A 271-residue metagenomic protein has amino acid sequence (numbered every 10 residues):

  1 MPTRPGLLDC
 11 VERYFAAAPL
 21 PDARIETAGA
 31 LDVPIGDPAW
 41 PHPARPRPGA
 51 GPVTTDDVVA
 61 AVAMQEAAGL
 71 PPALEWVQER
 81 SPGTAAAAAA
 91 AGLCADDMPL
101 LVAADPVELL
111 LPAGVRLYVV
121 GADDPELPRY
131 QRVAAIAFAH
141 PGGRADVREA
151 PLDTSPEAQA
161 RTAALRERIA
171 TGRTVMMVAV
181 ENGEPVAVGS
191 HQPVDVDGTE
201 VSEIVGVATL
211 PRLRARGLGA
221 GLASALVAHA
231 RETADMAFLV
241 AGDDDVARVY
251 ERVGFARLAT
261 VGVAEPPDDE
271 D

Functional and structural regions predicted by a protein language model:
M1-G69, R80-S81: N-terminal charged segments
M1-R13, R45-R47, P52, L100 (+3 more regions): Short amphipathic alpha-helix that is part of the acyltransferase structural core
P19-R24, G69-P71, T84, A95-M98 (+2 more regions): A short helix-loop-beta-strand connector motif used in the catalytic cores of GNAT acetyltransferases and, in some
I25-A28, G83-C94, G114, R173-G189 (+1 more regions): Conserved beta-hairpin
P52-P128, A139, G262-P266: Acyl-donor-binding surface of acyltransferase catalytic domains
T54-A63, V205-P211, A215-A230, R252: Conserved acetyl-CoA-binding loop-helix of GNAT-fold acetyltransferases
A68-V77, A230-G242: Conserved GNAT acetyl-CoA-binding A-motif
D146-A150, S155-A208: A conserved beta-strand-loop-helix scaffold within acyl/acetyltransferase catalytic domains
